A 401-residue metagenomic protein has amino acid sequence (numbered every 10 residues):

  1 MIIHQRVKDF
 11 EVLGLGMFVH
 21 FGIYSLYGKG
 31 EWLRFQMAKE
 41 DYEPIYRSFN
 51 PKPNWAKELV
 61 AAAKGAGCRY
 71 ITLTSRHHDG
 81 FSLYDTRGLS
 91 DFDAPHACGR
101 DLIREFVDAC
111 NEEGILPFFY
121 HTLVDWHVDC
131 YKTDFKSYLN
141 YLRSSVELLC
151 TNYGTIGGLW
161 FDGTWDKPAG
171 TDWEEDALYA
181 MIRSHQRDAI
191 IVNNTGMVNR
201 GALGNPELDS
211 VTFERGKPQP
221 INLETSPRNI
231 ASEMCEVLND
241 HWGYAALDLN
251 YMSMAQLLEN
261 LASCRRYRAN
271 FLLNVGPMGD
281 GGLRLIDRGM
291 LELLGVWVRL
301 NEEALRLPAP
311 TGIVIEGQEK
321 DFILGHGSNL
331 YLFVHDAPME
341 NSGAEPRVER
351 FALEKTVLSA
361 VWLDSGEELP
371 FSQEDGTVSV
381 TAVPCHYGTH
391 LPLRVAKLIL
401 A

Functional and structural regions predicted by a protein language model:
M1-A401: Mature catalytic domains of secreted/periplasmic carbohydrate-active enzymes
